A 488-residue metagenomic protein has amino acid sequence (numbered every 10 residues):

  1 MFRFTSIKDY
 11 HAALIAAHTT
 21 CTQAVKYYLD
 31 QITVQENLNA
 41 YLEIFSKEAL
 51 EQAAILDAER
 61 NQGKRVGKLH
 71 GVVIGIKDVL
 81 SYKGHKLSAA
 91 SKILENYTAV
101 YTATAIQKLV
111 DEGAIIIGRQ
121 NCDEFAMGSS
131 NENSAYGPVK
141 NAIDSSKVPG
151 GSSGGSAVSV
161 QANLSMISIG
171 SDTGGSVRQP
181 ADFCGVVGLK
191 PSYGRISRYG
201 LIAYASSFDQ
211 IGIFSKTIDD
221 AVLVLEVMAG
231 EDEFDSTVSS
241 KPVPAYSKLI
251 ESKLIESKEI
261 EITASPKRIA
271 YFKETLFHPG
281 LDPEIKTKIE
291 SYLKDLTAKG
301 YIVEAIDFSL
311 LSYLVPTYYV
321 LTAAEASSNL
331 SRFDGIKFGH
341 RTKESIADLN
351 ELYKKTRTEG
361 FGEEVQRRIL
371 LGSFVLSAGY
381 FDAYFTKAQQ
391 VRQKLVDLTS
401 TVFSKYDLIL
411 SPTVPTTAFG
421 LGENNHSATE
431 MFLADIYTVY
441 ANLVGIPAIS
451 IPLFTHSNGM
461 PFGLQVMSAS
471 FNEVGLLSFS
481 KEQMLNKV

Functional and structural regions predicted by a protein language model:
M1-E51, S291, K299-G300, V488: An N-terminal boundary/leader segment
A17, K77, T217: Short, conserved phosphate/pyrophosphate- and ester-handling motifs at nucleotide-, phospho-/glycolipid
A17, Y28, G71, S165 (+6 more regions): Glycine-rich, small-residue loops and helix-cap segments that act as flexible hinges at active-site edges
Y28, A49, K77, L109 (+4 more regions): Conserved hydrophobic/aromatic pocket- or pore-lining residues that grip, position, or stack substrates in active sites
V34, A162-S168, T173-P279, E290-K299 (+3 more regions): Structural helix-boundary/capping segments
A40, R65, L69, E233-S239 (+3 more regions): Flexible, glycine/charged-enriched surface loops at secondary-structure junctions
K47-A54, V110-A114: Long amphipathic alpha-helix in the N-terminal Rossmann-like dinucleotide-binding domain of NAD(P)-dependent
L69-F208, F272-E274, A324, S411-T429: Short glycine/serine-rich loop/turn segments
